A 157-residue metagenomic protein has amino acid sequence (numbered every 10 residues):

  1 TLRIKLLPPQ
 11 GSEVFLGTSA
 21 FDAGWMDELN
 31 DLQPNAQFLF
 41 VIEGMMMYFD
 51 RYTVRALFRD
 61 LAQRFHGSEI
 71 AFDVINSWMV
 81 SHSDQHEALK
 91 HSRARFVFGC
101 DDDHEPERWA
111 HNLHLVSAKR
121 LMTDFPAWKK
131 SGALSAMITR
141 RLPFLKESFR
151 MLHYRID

Functional and structural regions predicted by a protein language model:
T1-D157: Alpha-helical subdomain
